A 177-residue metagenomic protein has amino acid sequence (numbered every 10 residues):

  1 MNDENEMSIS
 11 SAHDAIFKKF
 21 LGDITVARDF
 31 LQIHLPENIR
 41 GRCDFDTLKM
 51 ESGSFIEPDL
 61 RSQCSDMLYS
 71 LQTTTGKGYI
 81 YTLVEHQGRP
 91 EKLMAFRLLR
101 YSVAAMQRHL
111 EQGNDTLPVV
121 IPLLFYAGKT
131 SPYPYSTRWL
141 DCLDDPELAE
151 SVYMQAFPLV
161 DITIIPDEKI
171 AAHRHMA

Functional and structural regions predicted by a protein language model:
M1-A177: Conserved single-residue anchors adjacent to enzymatic active/cofactor-binding motifs
